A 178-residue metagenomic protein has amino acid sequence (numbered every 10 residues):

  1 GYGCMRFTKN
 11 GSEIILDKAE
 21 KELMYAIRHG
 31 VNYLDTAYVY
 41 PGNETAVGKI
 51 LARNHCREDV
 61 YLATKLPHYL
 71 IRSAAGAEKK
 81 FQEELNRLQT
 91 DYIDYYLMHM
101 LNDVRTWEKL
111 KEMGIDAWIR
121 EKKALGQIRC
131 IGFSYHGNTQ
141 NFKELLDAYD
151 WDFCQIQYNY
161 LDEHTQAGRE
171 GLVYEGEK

Functional and structural regions predicted by a protein language model:
G1-V60: N-terminal binding-site loop/beta-alpha segment at the start of enzyme catalytic domains that lines or forms
Y2, A26, L34, V47 (+5 more regions): Conserved, mostly hydrophobic/aromatic
M5-F7, A37-V39, K65-Y69, M98-L101 (+2 more regions): Active-site beta-loop-alpha junctions enriched in small/polar residues
M5-K18, K65-G76, V104-E108, G132-S134: Active-site mouth loops of central-metabolism enzymes
S12-I27, S73-Q89, H136-L146: Short, acidic/polar
R28, G48-D59, Q82-D91, L145-D150 (+1 more regions): Acidic (Asp/Glu)-rich catalytic clusters
L85-W107: Active-site groove signature of glycoside hydrolases
L101-K178: Beta/alpha (TIM)-barrel catalytic core signal, keyed to glycine-rich beta->alpha loops juxtaposed to Asp/Glu that bind
